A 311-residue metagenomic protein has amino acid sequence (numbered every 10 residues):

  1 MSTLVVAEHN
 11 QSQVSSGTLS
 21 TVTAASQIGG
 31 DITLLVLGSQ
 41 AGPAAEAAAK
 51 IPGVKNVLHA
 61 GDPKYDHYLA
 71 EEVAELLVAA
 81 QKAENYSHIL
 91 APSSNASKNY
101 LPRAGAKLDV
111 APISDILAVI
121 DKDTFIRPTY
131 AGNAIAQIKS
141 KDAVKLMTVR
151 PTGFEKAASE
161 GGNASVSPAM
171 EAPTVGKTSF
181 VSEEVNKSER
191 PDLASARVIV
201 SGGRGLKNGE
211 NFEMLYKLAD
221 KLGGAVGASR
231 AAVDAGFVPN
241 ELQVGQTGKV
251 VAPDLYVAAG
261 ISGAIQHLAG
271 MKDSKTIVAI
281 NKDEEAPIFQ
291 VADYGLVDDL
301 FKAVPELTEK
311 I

Functional and structural regions predicted by a protein language model:
M1-I311: N-terminal glycine-rich FAD/FM-binding segment characteristic of electron-transfer flavoproteins
